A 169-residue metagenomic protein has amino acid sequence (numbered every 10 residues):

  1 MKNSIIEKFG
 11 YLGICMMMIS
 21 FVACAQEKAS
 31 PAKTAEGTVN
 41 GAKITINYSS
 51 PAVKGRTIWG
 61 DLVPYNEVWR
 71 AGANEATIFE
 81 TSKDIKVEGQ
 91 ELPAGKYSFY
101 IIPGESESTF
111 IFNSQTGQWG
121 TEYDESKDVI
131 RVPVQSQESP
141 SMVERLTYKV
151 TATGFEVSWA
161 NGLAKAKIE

Functional and structural regions predicted by a protein language model:
M1-K28: Bacterial Sec-dependent N-terminal signal peptides
K2-S4, G41, Y97-F99, E105 (+1 more regions): Solvent-exposed, well-ordered amphipathic alpha-helical segments that flank/support binding or catalytic loops
S4, D61-L62, G72, S82 (+5 more regions): Surface-exposed loop/turn and secondary-structure junction residues enriched for glycine/proline
Y11-L12, P31, F79, D84: Short hydrophobic "helix-edge" motifs at membrane interfaces and signal-peptide entry regions
I19-V22, S50, S98: N-terminal low-complexity, intrinsically disordered patches enriched in charged
Q26-E67, T116-E169: Primarily secretory-pathway and cell-envelope proteins
R70-G117: Mid-length scaffold segments of soluble, non-membrane domains
